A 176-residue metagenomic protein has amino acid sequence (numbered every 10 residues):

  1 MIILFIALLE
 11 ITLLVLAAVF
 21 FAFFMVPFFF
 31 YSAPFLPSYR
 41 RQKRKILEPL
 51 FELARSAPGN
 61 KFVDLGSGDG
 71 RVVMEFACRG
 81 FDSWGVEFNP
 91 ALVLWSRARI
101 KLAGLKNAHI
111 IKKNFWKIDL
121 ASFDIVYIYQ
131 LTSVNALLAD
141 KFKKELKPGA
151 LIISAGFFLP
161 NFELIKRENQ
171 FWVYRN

Functional and structural regions predicted by a protein language model:
M1-A57: S-adenosyl-L-methionine
G59-G68: Conserved class I S-adenosyl-L-methionine
G70-M74: Glycine-rich SAM-binding Motif I of class I
D82-E87: Conserved SAM-binding motif I beta-strand of class I
A91-L92: Conserved short alpha-helix immediately C-terminal to the canonical SAM/SAH-binding motif I of Rossmann-like
S96-R97: Conserved SAM-binding loop
G104-F115: Conserved SAM-binding strand-loop segment of SAM-dependent methyltransferases
S133-N176: C-terminal substrate-binding/active-site "lid" region of AdoMet-derived donor-dependent transferases
